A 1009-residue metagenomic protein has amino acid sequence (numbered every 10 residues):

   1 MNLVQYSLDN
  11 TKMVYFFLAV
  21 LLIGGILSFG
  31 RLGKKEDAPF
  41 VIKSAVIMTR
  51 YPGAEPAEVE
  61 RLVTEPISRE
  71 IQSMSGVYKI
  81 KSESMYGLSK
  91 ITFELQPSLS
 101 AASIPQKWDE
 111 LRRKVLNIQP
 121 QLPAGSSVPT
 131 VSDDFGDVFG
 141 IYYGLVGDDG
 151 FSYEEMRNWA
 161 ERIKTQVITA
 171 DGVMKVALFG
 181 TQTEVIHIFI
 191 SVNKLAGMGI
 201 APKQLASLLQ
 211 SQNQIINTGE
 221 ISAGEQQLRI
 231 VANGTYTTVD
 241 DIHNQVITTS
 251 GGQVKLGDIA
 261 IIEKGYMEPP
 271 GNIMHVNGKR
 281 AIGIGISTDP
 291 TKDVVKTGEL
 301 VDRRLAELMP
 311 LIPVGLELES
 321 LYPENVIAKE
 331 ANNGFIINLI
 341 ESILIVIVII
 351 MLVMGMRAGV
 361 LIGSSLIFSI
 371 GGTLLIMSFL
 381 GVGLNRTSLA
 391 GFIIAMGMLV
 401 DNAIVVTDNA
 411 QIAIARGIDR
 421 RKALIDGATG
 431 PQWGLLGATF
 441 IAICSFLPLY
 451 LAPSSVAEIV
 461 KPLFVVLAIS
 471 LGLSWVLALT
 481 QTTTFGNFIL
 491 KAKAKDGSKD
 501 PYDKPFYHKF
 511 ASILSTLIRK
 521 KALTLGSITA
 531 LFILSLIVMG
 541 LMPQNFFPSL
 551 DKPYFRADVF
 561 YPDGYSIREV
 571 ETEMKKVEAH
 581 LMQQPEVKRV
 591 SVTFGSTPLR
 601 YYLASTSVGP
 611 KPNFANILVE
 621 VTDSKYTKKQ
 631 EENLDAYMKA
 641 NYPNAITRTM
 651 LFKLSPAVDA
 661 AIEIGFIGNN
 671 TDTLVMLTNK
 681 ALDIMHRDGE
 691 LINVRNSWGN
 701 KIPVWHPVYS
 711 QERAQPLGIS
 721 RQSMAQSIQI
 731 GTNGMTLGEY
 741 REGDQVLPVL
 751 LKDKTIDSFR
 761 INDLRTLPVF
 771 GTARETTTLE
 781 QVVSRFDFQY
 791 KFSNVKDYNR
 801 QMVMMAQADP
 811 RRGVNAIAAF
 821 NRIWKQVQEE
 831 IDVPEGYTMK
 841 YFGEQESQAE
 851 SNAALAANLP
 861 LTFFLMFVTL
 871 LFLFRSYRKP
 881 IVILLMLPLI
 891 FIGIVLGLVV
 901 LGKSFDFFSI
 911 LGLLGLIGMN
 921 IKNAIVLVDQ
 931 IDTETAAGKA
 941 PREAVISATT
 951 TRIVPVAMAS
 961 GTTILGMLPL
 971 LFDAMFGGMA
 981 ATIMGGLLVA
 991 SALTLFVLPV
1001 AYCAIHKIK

Functional and structural regions predicted by a protein language model:
M1-K34, P431, S498-P548: Signature of alpha-helical transmembrane segments and their immediate interfacial
Y6, D37, Q119, Q166-L344 (+6 more regions): Extracytoplasmic/periplasmic membrane-proximal domains and adjacent transmembrane bundles of envelope biogenesis
K12, V20-A54, L116-G125, L449-I459 (+4 more regions): Transmembrane helices with small-residue packing motifs
F16, E55-L62, L99-E110, F139-Y142 (+17 more regions): Solvent-exposed, non-transmembrane alpha-helical starts
G25-R31, E317, L344-I412, I469 (+5 more regions): Hydrophobic transmembrane alpha-helices and their membrane-interface caps in long multi-pass transport proteins
V59-D137, N193-Q214, T235, R568-A657 (+2 more regions): Solvent-exposed, membrane-proximal periplasmic/extracellular interface segments of envelope transport and secretion
L321, A328, N332, T407 (+4 more regions): Helix-loop junctions and hydrophobic alpha-helical segments within the transmembrane domains of large membrane
M396, V400-A410, Q432-L451, E458-S498 (+5 more regions): Transmembrane alpha-helices and their membrane-interface boundaries in multi-pass membrane transporters and channels
